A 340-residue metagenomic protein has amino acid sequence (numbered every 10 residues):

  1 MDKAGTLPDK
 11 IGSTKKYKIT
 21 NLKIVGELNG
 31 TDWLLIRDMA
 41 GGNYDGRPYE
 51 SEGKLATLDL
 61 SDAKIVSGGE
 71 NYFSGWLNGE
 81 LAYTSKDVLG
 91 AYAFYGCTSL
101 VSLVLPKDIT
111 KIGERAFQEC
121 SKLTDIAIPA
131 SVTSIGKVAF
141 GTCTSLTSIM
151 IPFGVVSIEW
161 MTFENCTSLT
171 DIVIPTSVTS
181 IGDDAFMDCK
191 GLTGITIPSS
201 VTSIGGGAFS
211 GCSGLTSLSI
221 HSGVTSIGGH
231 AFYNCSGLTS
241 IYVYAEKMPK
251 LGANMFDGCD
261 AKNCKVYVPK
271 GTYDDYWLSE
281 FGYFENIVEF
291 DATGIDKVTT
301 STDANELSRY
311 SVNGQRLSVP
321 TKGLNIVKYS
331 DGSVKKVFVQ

Functional and structural regions predicted by a protein language model:
M1-D2, T20-L28, R47, G53-D87 (+9 more regions): Structural signature of tandem-repeat unit edges
M1-I19, V25-N29, M39, A292 (+1 more regions): Acidic/polar, low-complexity intrinsically disordered N-terminal segments immediately downstream of a Sec signal
T6-K15, D32-G41, R47, G229-H230 (+2 more regions): Short, T/G/N/S-enriched strand-turn elements that build extracellular solenoid repeat scaffolds
G90-A93, G113-Q118, G136-G141, E159-E164 (+4 more regions): Consensus positions within tandem repeat domains that build extended binding/scaffold surfaces
W277-G294: A recurrent domain-boundary module in secreted/ectodomain proteins
F290-N313: Residue-level detector of functionally pivotal "anchor" positions at catalytic/ligand-binding pockets or at interdomain
S311, P320, Y329-D331: Acidic surface patches and DE-rich sequence motifs
L324-Q340: C-terminal tail/sorting-segment detector
